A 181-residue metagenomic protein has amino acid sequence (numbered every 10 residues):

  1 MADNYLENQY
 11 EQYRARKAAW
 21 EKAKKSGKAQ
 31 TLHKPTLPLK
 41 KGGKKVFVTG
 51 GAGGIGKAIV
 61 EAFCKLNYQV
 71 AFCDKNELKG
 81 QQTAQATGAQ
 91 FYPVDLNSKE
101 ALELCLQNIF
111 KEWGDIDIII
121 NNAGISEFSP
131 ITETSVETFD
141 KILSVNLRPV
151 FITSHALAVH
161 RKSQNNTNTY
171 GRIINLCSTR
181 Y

Functional and structural regions predicted by a protein language model:
K41, K45-Q69: Canonical Rossmann dinucleotide-binding motif of NAD(H)/NADP(H)-dependent dehydrogenases/reductases, specifically
L66-Q81: Conserved glycine-rich Rossmann-like NAD(P)H-binding loop of the short-chain dehydrogenase/reductase
G88-P93, K99-G114: Conserved amphipathic alpha-helix within the SDR
D115-I116, R161-T179: Active-site loop of short-chain dehydrogenase/reductase
N122-E127: Conserved NAD(P)H cofactor-binding loop of Rossmann-fold oxidoreductase domains
P130-I131, S135-L143: Substrate-binding pocket helix/loop in short-chain dehydrogenase/reductase
S154-H155: A short, exposed helix-loop element centered on a Lys and neighboring polar residues
